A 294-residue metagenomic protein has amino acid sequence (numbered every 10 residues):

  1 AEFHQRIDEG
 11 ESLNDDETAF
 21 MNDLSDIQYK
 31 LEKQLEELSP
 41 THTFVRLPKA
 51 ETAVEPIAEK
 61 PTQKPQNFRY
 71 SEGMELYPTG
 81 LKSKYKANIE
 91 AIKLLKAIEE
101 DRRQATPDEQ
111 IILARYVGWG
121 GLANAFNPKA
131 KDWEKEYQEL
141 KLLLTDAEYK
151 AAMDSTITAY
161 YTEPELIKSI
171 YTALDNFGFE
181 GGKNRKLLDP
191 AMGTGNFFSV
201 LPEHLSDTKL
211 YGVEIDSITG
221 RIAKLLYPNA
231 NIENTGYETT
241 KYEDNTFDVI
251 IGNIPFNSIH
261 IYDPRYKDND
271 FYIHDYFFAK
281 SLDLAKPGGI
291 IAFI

Functional and structural regions predicted by a protein language model:
Q5-T18, D101-A105: Charged, low-complexity interaction regions
N14-D26, P107-A114: Short, charged, amphipathic alpha-helical segments
Q63-L226: Class I S-adenosyl-L-methionine
V213, S217, D270-I294: Conserved Class I SAM-dependent methyltransferase catalytic core
N229-Y237: Conserved SAM-binding strand-loop segment of SAM-dependent methyltransferases
K241-I251: A short acidic, Gly/Pro-enriched loop at the edge of an enzyme's catalytic core that lines a small-molecule cofactor
I251-N257, I294: Amphipathic alpha-helical repeat scaffolds
